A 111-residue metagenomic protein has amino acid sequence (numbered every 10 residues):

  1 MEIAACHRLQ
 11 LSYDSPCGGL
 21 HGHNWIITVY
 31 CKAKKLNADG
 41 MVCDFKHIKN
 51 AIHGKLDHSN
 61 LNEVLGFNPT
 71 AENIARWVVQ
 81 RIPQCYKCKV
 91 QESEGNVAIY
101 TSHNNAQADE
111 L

Functional and structural regions predicted by a protein language model:
M1-L111: Charge-rich, low-complexity N-terminal segments
